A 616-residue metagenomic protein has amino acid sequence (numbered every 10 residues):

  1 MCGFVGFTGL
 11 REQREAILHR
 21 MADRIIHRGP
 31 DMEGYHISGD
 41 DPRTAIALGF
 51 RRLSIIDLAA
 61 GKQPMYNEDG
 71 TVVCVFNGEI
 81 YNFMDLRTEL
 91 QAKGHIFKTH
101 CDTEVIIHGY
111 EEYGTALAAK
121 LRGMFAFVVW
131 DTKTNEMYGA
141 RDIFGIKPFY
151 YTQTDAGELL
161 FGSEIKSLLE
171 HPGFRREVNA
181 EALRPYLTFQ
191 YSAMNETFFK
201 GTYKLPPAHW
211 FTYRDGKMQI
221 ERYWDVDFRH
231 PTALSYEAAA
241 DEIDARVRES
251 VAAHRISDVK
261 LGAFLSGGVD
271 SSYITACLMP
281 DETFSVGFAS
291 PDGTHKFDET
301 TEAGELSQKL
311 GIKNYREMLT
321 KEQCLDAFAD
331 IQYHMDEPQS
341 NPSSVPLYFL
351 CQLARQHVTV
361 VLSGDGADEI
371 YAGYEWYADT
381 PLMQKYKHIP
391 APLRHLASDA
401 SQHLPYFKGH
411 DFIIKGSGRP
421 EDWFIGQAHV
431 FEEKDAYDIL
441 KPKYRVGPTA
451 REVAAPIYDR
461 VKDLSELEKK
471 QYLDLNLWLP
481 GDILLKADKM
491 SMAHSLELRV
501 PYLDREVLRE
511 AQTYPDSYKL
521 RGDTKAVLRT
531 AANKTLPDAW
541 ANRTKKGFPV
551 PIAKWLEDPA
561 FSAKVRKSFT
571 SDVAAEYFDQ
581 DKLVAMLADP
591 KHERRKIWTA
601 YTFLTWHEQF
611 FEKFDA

Functional and structural regions predicted by a protein language model:
M1-F4, E170, G201-T202, P206 (+4 more regions): Adenosyl-5′-phosphate
M1-M335, L347, C351, K534 (+3 more regions): Cysteine-centered catalytic environments shared across enzyme families
A16, A238, E242, R246 (+19 more regions): Generic recognition of stable, solvent-exposed alpha-helical segments in well-folded globular domains
I143, F349-F407, V461, S465 (+2 more regions): Active-site adenylate/phosphate-handling loop in enzymes that bind or generate adenylated species
D241-G262, L353-H357, V361, W478 (+3 more regions): Phosphate/ATP-binding catalytic cores across multiple sugar-kinase/actin-like superfamilies, primarily ASKHA
I274-M279, L353-A354, Y386, S401 (+1 more regions): Alpha-helix C-terminal capping segments
A329-Y333, R355, Y377-D379, W555-E557: Short low-complexity, flexible loop/linker segments enriched in glycine and/or proline with clustered acidic
P338-P342: Donor nucleotide-sugar recognition loop
